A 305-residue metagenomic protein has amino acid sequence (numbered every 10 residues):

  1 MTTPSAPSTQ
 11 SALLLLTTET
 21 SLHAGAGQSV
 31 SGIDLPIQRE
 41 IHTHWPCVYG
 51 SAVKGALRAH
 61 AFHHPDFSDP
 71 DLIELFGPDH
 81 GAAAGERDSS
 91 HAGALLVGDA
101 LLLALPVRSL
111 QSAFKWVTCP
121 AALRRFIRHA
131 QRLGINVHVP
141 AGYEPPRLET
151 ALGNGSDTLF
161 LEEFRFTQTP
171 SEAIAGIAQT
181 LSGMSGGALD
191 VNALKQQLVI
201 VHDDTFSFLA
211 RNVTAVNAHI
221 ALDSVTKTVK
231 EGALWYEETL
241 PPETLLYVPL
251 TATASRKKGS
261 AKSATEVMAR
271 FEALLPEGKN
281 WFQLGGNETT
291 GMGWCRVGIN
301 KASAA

Functional and structural regions predicted by a protein language model:
M1-A305: RNA-binding basic/glycine-rich loop and surface signature characteristic of RAMP-family CRISPR effectors
